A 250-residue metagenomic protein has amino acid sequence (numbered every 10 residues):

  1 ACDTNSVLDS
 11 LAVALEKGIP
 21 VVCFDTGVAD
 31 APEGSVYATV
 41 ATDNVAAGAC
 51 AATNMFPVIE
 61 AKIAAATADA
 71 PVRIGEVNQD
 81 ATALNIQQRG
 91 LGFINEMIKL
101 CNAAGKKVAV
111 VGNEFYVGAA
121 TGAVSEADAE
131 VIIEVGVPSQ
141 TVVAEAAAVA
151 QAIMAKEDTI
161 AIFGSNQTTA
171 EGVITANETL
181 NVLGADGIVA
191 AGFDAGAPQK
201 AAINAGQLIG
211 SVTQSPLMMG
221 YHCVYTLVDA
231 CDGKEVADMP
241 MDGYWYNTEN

Functional and structural regions predicted by a protein language model:
A1-N250: A residue-level marker of the well-folded mature domains of exported/periplasmic proteins
